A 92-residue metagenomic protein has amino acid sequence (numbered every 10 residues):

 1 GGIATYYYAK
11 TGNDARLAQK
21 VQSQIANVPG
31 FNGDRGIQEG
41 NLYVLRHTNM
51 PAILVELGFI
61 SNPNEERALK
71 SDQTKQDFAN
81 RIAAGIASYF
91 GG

Functional and structural regions predicted by a protein language model:
G1-G92: Active-site-proximal helix/loop segments of hydrolytic enzymes
